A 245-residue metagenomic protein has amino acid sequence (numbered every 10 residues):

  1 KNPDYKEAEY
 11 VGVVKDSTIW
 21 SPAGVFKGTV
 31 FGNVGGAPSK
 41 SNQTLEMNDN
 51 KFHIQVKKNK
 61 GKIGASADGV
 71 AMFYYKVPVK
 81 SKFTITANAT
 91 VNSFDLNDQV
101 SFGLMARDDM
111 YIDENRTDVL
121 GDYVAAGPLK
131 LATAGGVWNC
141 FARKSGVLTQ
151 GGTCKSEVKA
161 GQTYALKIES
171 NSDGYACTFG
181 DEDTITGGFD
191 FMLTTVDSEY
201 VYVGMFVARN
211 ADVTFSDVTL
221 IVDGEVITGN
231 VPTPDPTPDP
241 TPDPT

Functional and structural regions predicted by a protein language model:
K1-P232: Extracellular glycan-recognition regions
I227-T245: Ser/Thr/Gly/Pro-rich low-complexity, disordered linker/stalk segments of secreted and cell-surface proteins
